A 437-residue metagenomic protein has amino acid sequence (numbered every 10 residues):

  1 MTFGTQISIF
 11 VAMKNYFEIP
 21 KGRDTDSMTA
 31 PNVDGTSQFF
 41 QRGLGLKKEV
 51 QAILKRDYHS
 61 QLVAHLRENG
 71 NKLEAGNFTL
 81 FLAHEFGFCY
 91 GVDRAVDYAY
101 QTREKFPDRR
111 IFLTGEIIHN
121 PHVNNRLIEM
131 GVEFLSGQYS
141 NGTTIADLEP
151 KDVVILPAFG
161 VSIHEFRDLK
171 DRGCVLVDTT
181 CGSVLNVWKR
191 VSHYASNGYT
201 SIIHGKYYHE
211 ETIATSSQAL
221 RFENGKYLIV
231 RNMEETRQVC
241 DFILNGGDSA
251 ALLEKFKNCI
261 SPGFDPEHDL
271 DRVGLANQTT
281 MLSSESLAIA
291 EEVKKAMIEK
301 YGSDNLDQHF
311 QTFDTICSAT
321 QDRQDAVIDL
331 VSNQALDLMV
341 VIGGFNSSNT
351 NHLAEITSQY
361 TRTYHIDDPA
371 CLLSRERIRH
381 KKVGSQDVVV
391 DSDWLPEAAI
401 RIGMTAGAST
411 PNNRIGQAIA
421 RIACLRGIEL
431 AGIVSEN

Functional and structural regions predicted by a protein language model:
T5-I7, P396: Intrinsic disorder/low-complexity segments
A12-N437: The feature marks the mature, well-folded catalytic cores of soluble enzymes
